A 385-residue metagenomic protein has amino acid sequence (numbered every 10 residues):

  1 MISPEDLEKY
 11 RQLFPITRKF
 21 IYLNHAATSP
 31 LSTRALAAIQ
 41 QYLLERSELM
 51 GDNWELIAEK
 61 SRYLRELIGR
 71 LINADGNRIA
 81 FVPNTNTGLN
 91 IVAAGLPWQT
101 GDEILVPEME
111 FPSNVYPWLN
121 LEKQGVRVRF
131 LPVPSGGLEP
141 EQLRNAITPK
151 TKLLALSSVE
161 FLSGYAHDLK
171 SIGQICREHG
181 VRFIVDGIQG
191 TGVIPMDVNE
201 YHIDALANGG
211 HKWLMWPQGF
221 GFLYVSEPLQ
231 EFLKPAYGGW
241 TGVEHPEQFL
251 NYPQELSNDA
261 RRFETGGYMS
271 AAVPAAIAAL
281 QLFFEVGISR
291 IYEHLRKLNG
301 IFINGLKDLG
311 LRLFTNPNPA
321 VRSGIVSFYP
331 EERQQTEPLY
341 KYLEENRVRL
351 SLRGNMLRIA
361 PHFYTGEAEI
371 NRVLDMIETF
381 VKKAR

Functional and structural regions predicted by a protein language model:
M1-R385: Pyridoxal 5′-phosphate
